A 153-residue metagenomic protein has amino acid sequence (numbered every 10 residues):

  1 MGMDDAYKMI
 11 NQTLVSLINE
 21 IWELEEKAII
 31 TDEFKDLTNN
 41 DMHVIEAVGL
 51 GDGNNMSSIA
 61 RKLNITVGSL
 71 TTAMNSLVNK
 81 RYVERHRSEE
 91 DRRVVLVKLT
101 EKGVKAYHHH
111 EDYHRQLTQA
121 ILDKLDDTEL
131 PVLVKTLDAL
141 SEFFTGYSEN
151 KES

Functional and structural regions predicted by a protein language model:
M1-D36: N-terminal leader segment of winged-helix/HTH proteins
K8-I10, L17, D112-S153: Terminal interaction helix/tail motif
S16, H43-E46, K105: Pre-recognition alpha-helix immediately N-terminal to the DNA-recognition helix within helix-turn-helix or winged-helix
K27-T66: N-terminal helix-turn-helix DNA-binding core of bacterial DNA-binding proteins
S69: Residues in the helix-turn-helix
A73-S76, T136: Residues within the DNA-recognition helix of helix-turn-helix
S76-V132: Charged, amphipathic alpha-helical coiled-coil/dimerization segments
